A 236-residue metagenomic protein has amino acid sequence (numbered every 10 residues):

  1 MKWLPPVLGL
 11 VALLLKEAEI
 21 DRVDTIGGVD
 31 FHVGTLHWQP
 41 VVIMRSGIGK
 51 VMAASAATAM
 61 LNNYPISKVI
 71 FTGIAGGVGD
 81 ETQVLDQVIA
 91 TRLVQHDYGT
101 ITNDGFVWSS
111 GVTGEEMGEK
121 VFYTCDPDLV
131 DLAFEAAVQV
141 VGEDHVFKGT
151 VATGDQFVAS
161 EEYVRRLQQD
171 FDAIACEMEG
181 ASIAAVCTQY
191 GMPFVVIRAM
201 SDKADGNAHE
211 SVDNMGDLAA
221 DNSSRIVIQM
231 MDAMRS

Functional and structural regions predicted by a protein language model:
M1-T58, Y64: N-terminal short beta-loop-beta anion/metal-coordinating cradle
E17, D128-E143, V186, R225-A233: Generic non-transmembrane alpha-helical segments
V42-S46, T150-A152, I197: Active-site-proximal beta-strand elements of phosphoester/diester hydrolases
I66-I70: Proline-aspartate-enriched helix->loop->beta-strand connector
V78-D170: Mid-sequence, gly/pro-rich, charge-dense loop/helix-turn segments that line enzyme active sites
Q156-V196, S201-H209: A C-terminal functional module that forms or caps the active site or interfaces directly with catalytic machinery
A204-S236: His/Asp/Glu-rich mid-to-C-terminal helical/loop segments that flank catalytic regions of hydrolases
